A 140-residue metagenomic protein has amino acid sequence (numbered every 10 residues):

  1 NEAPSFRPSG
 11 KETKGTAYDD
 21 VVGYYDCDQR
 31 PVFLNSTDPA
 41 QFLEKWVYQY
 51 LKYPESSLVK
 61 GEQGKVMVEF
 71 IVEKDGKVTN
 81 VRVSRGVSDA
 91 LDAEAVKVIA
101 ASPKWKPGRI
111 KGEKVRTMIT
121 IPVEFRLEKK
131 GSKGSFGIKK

Functional and structural regions predicted by a protein language model:
N1-K140: Charge-biased low-complexity segments
